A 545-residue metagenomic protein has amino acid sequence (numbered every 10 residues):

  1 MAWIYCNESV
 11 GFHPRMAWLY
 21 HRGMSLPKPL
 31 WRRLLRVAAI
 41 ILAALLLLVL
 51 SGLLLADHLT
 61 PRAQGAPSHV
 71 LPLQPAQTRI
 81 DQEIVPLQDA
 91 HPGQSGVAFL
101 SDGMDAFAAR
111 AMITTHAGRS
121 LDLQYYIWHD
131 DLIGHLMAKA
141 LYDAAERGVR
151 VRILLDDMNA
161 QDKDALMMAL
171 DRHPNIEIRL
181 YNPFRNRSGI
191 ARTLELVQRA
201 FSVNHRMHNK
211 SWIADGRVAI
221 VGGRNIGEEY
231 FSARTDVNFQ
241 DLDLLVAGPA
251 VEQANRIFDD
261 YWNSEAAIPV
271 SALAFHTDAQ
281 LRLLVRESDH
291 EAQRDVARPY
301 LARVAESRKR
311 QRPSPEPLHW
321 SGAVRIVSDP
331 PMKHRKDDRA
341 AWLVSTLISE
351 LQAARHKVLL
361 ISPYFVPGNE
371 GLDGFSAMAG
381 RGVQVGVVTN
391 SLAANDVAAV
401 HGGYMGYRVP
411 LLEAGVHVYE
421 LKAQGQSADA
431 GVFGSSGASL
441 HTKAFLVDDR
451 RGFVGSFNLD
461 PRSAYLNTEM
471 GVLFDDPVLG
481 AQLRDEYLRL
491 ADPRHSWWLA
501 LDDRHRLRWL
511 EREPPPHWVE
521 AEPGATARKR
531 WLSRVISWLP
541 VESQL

Functional and structural regions predicted by a protein language model:
V10-G11, G23: Residue-identity detector for glycine
Y20-K210, A214-L545: Charged, low-complexity intrinsically disordered terminal segments
